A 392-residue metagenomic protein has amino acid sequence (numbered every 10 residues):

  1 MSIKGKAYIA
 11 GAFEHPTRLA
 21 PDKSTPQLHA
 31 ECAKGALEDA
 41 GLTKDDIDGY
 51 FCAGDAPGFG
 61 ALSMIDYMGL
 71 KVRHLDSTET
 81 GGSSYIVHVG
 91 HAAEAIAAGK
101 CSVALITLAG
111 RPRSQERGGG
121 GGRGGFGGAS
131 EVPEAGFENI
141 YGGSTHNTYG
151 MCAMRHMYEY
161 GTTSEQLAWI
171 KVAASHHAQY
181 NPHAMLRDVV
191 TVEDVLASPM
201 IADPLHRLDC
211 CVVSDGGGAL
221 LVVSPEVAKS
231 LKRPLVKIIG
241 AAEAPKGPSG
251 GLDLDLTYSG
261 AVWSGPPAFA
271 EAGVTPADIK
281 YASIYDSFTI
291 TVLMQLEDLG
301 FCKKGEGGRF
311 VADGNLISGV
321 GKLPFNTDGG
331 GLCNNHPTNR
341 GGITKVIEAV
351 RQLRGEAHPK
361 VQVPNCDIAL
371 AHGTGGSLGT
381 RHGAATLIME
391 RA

Functional and structural regions predicted by a protein language model:
M1-P26, A135, W169, M200-W263 (+7 more regions): Condensing-enzyme catalytic core mediating Claisen C-C bond formation in acyl metabolism
M1-S83, H91, H156-T163, M185-T191 (+4 more regions): Conserved active-site "lid/cap" helical segment
I3-G5, A53-T148, L186-V212, A244-K246 (+2 more regions): Conserved catalytic cysteine-centered active-site region of acyl-thioester-dependent Claisen-condensing enzymes
I9, K44-A53, L75-D76, A104-A109 (+6 more regions): Beta-strand segments within the central parallel beta-sheet cores of soluble alpha/beta enzyme folds
K23-A30, G58, I86, G143-G150 (+8 more regions): Electropositive phosphate-/nucleotide-binding environments in soluble metabolic enzymes
A56-Y67, G250-L254, D286-R309, L316 (+3 more regions): Short glycine/threonine-rich loop-to-helix capping motif typified by GTGT followed within a few residues by an Asp-Pro
T80-G110, H146-Y180, L220-E226, P337-A357: Active-site-proximal alpha-helical scaffold in enzymes
Y258, V262, P266-T289, D298-F301 (+1 more regions): Extended C-terminal subregions enriched in glycine
